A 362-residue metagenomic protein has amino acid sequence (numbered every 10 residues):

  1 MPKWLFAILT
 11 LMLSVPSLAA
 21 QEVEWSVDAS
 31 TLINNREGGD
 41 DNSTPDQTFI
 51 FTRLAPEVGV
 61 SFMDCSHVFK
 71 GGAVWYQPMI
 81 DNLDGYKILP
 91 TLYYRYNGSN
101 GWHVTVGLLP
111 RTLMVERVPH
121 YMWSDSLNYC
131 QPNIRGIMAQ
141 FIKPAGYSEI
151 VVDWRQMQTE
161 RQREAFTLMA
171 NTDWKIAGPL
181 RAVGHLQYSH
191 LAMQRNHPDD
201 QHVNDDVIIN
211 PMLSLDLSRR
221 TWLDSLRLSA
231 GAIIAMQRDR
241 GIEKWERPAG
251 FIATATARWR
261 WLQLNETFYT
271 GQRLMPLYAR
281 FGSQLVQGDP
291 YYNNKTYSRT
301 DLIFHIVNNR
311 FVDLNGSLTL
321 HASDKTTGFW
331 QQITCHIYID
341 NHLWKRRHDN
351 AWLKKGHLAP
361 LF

Functional and structural regions predicted by a protein language model:
M1-W4, A20-Q21: Positively charged n-region of N-terminal signal peptides that target proteins for export
W4-S14: Sec-dependent N-terminal signal peptides
A19-N97, W330-D340, W344-N350, K355-L361: Beta-barrel outer-membrane channel/assembly domains of diderm bacteria
D28-L32, F51, T91, K143 (+2 more regions): Exposed, low-structure sequence patches enriched in small/polar residues
N35-E37, L113-R117, A192-M193: Short acidic/His/Gly/Ser-rich catalytic and metal-binding motifs that mark active-site loops of diverse hydrolases
G39-T44, H120-Y121, R280-V286: Flexible, solvent-exposed loop segments that connect beta-strands
S61-D64, V74, D84-H103, L109-T112 (+5 more regions): Subset of outer-membrane beta-barrel
H103-D173: Surface-exposed coil loops of outer-membrane beta-barrel proteins
